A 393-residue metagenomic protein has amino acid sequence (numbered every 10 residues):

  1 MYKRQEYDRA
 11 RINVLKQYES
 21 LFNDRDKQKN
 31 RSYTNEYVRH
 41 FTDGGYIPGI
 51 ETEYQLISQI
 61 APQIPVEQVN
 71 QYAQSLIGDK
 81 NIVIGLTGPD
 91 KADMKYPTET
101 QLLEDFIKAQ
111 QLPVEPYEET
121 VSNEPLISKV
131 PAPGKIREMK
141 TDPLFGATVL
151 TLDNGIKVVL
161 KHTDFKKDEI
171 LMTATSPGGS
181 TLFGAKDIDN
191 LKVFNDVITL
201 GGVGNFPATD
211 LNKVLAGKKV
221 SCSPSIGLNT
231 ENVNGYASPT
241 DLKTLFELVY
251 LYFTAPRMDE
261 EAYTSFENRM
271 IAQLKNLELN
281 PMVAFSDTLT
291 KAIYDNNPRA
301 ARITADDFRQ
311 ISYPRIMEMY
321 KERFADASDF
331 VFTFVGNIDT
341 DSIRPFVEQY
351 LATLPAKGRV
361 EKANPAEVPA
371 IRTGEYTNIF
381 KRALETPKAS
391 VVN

Functional and structural regions predicted by a protein language model:
K3-A61, N81-G88, V159-K161, K166-T199 (+5 more regions): M16 family metallopeptidases and their MPP-like homologs
K3-R4, L251-M258, Y350-G358: A common structural junction motif
D8-L15, T34, R39-A185, V331-T333 (+2 more regions): Proteolytic maturation boundary segments
V66, R309-Y313: A conditional alpha-helix N-cap/helix-loop micro-motif detector
D259-S265, R359-E361: Conserved short beta-strand edge segments in small beta-sheet-based binding/regulatory domains
R323-A325: Conserved alpha/beta enzyme-core scaffolds, especially Rossmann-like or related mixed alpha/beta domains that build
